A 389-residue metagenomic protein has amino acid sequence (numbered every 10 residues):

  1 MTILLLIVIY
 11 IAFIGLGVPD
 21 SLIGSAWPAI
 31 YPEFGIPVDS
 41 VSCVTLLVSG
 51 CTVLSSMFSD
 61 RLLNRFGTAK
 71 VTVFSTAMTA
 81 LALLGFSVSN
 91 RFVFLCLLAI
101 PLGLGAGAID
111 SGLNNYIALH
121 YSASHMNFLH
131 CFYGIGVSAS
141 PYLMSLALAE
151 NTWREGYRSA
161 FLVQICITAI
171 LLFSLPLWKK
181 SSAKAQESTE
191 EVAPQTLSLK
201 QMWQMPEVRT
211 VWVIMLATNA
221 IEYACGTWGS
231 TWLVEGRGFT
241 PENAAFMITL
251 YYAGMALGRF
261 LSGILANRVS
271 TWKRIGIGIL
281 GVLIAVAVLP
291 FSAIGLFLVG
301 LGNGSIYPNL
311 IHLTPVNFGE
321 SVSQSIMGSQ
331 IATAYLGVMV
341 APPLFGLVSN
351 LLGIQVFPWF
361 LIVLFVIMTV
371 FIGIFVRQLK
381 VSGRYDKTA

Functional and structural regions predicted by a protein language model:
I23-G24, P206-T249, A253-A256: Extracytoplasmic gate region of multi-pass secondary transporters
G35, G67, V88-V93, G238 (+2 more regions): Helix-breaking motifs and short loop linkers at transmembrane-helix boundaries and internal kinks in secondary membrane
L54-V93: Conserved MFS/SLC helix-loop-helix module at the cytosolic interface between two early adjacent transmembrane helices
S55-T68, L148, G258-T271, S349-N350: Helix-to-loop junctions at the C-terminal end of transmembrane segments in multipass secondary transporters
F94, F128-K179: Helix-loop-helix hairpin linking two adjacent transmembrane segments in secondary transporters
L98-F132: Cytoplasmic helix-loop-helix junction between adjacent transmembrane helices in 12-TM secondary transporters
V269-L313: C-terminal transmembrane helical hairpin of 12-TM major facilitator-type secondary transporters
F318-I354: A late C-terminal transmembrane helix in Major Facilitator Superfamily
